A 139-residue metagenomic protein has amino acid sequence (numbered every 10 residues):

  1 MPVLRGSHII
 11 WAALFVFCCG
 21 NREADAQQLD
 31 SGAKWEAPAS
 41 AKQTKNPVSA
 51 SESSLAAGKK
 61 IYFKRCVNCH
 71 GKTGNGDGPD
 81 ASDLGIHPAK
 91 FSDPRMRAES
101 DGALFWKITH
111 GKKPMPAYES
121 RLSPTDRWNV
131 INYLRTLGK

Functional and structural regions predicted by a protein language model:
M1-W11: Bacterial N-terminal signal peptides that target proteins for export
I10-C18: Bacterial N-terminal signal peptides
D25-Q27: Boundary of Sec targeting at the N-terminus
L29-I61: Electrostatic cytochrome c docking/interface patches
W35-A37, P79-L84: Short, flexible, mixed-charge acidic loops at enzyme active sites
E52-N75, A81, L104, T109-H110: Sequence/structural segment immediately N-terminal to covalent heme-attachment motifs in c-type and related
N75-G76, P124: Short, non-ligating residues that shape and space the ligands of small metal-coordination modules and catalytic
G85-L137: Extracytoplasmic electron-transfer domains, predominantly the class I c-type cytochrome c fold
